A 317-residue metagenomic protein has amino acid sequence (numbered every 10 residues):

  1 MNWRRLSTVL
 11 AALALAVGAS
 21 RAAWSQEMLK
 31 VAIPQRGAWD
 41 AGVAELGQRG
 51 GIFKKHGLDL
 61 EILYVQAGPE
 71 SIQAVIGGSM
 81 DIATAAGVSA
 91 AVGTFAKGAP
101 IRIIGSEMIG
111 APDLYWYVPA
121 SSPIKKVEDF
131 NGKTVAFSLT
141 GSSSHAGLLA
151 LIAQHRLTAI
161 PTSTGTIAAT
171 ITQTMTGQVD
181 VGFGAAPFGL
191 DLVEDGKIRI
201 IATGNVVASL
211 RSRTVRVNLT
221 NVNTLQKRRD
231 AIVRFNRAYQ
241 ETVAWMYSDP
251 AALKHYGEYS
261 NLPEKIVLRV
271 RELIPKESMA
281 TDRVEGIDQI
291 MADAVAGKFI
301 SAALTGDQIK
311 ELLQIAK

Functional and structural regions predicted by a protein language model:
M1-W3: N-terminal secretory signal peptides that target proteins for export/translocation
S7-G18: Bacterial N-terminal signal peptides
A19-S25: Sec/Tat signal peptide C-region and signal peptidase I cleavage site
S25-T164, Q173-T176, D180-A186, K197-T203 (+1 more regions): Short, glycine-/small- and polar/acidic-enriched structural segments that line small-molecule recognition paths
K55, V206-R211, K276-E285: Short, solvent-exposed loop/beta-turn-alpha elements that line the ligand-binding surface or hinge of extracytoplasmic
A168-G257: Pocket-lining segment of extracytoplasmic ligand-binding domains
L225-I300: Secondary-structure end/capping motifs
A292-K317: Conserved C-terminal helix/tail region of periplasmic/extracytoplasmic solute-binding proteins
